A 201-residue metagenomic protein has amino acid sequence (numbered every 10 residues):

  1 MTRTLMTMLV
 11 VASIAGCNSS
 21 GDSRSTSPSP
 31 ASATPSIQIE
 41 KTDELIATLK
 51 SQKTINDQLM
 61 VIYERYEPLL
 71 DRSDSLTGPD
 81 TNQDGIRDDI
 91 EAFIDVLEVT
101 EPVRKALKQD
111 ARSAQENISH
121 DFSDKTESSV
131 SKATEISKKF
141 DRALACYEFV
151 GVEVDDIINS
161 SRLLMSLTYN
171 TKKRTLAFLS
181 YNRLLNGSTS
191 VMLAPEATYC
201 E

Functional and structural regions predicted by a protein language model:
T2-M8: Sec-dependent signal peptide recognition, specifically the positively charged N-region followed immediately by
S13-G16: C-terminal motif of bacterial Sec signal peptides marking the signal peptidase cleavage site
N18-Q83, D89-E201: Calcium-binding acidic motifs and repeat modules
